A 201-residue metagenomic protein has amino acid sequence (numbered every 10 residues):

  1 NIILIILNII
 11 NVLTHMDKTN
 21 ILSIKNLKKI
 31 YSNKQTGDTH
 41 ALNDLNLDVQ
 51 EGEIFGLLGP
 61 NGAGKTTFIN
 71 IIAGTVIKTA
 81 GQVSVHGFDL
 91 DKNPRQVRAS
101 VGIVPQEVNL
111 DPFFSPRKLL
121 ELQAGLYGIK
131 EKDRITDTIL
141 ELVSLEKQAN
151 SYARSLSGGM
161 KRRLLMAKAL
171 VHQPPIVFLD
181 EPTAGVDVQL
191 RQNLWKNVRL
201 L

Functional and structural regions predicted by a protein language model:
P60-A63: Walker A (P-loop) phosphate-binding loop of ABC-type ATPase nucleotide-binding domains
G81-D89, V97: Conserved ABC transporter NBD signature motif
E121, G125-Q148, R199: Conserved ABC ATPase "signature" region
Y152-L156: Conserved ABC ATPase signature
Q173: Conserved catalytic motifs of ABC-family nucleotide-binding domains
V177-D180: Catalytic Walker B motif of ABC-type/P-loop ATPase nucleotide-binding domains
